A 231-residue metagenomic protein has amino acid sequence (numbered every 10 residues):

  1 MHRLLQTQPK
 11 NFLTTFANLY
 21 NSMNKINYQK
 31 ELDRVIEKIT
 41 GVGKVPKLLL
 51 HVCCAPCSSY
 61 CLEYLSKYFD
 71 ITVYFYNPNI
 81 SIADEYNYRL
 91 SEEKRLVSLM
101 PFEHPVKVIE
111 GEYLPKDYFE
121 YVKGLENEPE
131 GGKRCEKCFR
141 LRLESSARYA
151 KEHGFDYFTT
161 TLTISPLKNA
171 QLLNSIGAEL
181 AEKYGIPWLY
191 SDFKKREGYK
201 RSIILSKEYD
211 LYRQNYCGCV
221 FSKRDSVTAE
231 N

Functional and structural regions predicted by a protein language model:
H2, Q6-Q8, Y20: Low-complexity, intrinsically disordered or signal/transmembrane-proximal segments
Q6, L13-T14: Intrinsically disordered/low-complexity terminal segments and short unstructured peptides
F12-L13, L19-Y60, L65-N231: Nucleotide-activated chemistry modules centered on ATP-dependent adenylation/adenylyltransferase
